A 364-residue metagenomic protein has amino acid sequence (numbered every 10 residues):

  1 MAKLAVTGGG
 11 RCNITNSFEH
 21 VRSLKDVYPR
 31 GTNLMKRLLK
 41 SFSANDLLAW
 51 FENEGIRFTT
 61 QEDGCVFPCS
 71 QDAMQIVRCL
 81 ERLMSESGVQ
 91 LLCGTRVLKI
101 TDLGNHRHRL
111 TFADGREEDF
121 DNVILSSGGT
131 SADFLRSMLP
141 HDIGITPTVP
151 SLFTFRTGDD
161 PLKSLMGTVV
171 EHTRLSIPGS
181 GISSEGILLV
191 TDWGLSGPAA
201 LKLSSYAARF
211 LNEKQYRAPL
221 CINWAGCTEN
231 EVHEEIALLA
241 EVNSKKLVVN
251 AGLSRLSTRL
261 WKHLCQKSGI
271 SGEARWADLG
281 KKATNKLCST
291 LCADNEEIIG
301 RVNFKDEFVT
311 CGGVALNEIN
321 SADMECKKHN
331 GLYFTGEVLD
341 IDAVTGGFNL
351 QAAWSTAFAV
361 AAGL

Functional and structural regions predicted by a protein language model:
A2-Q90: Conserved N-terminal/central alpha/beta ligand/cofactor-binding core
H20-S23, K40, D46-G64, A113 (+4 more regions): Residue-level recognition of phosphate/Mg2+-coordinating polar/acidic sites in nucleotide-handling active sites
L91-T95, P147-V149, G336: Short loop/edge segments at beta-strand edges and connector loops that shape dinucleotide/nucleotide cofactor-binding
C93-H108: A conserved short coil-to-beta-strand element within the FAD-binding core of flavoproteins
V97-L98, L110, E117-T130, M138-L139 (+3 more regions): Short hydrophobic core segments
N122, S126-D133, S137, D340-L364: A conserved FAD-binding loop/helix module that cradles the flavin
N122-S164: Glycine-rich loop(s) and the adjacent beta-strand/alpha-helix scaffold that form part
D160-G181: Extended, Lys/Arg-enriched charged tracts that mediate electrostatic binding to polyanionic substrates
